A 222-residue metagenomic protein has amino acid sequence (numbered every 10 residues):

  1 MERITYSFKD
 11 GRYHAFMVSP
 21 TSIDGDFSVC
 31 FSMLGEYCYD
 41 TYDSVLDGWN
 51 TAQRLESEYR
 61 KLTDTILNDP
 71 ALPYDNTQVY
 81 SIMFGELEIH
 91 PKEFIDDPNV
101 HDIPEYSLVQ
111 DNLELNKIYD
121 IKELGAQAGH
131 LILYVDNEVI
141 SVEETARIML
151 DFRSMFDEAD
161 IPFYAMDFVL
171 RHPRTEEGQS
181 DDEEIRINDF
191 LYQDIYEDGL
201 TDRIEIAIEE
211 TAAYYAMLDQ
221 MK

Functional and structural regions predicted by a protein language model:
M1, A71-D75, E158-F163: Short secondary-structure junctions
M1-F31: Exposed beta-strand-loop-beta-strand "reactive/processing" segments of non-cytosolic proteins
F8-A15, P91-K92, T175-I185: Short, solvent-exposed polar/charged micro-motifs at secondary-structure junctions
I23-F27, E138-E144, T175-Q179: Short, surface-exposed beta-strand/loop "edge" segments at domain boundaries and coil↔beta transitions
G25-L46: A short, surface-exposed beta-strand/turn
D40-G125: Non-cytosolic head/periplasmic domains of membrane-anchored proteins
S107, Y119-F168: Mature extracytoplasmic domains of secretory-pathway proteins
T145-K222: Extracytoplasmic/luminal low-complexity segments enriched in Pro/Gly and acidic/polar residues that act as flexible
